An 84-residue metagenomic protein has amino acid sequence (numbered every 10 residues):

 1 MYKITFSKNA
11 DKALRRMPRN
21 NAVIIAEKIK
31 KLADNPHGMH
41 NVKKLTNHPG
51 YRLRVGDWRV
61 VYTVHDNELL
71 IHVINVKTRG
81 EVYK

Functional and structural regions predicted by a protein language model:
M1-K12, R16, N20-V23, R54-W58 (+1 more regions): Enriched for short, Lys/Arg-rich terminal
K12, V23, E27-K30, D34: Replace "anionic and nucleotidyl ligands
I29-R54: A short, surface-exposed loop/turn module that caps and links secondary-structure elements
